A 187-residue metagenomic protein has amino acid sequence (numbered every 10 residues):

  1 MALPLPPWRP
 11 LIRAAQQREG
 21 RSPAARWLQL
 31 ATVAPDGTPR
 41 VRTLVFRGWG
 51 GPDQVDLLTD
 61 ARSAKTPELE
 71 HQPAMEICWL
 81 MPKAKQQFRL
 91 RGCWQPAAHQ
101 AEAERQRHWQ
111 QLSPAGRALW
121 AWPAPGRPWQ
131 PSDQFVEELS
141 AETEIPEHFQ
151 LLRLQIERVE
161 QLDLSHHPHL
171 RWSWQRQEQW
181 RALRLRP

Functional and structural regions predicted by a protein language model:
M1-P52, P67-E68: An N-terminal domain-cap segment
A2-L3, Q86-P187: Charged, gly/pro-rich active-site loop segments
L11, A15, R40, L57 (+2 more regions): Tryptophan-centric aromatic hotspots in well-structured domains and transmembrane helices
P23-A24, L80-M81, A121-W122: A short, aromatic/hydrophobic, helix- or strand-capping loop or linear motif that either lines the entrance/gate
R26-L28, R42, P73, E147-Q150 (+1 more regions): Short beta-strand or tight-loop elements that sit immediately N-terminal to catalytic metal-binding acidic residues
T32-D36, W79-K83, D163-H166, R176: Short acidic, glycine-rich loop/turn motifs
V33, D60, L80, C93 (+1 more regions): Structured loops at beta-to-helix junctions and adjacent beta-edge loops in soluble globular domains
R47-K85: A short mixed-secondary-structure module that forms the rim of ligand-binding clefts
